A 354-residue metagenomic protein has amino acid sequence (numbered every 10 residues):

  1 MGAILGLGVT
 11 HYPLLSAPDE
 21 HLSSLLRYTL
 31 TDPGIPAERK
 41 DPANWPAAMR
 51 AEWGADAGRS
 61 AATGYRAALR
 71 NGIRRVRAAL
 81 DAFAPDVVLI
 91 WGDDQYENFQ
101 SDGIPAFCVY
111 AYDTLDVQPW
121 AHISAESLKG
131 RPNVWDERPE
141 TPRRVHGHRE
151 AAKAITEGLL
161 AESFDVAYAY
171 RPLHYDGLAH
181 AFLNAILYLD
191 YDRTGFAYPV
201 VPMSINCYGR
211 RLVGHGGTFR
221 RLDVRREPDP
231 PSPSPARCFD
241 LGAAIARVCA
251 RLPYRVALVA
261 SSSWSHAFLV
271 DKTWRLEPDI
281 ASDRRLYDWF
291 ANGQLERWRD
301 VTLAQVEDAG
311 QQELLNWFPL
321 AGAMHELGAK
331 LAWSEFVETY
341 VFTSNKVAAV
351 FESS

Functional and structural regions predicted by a protein language model:
M1-F83, V109-D240, R251, V270-S354: Flexible, D/E/H-enriched segments
D86-F99, R171-G177: Short, glycine/charge-rich beta-strand/loop segments that flank catalytic centers and engage negatively charged groups
D86-G92, M203, Y254-W264: Beta-strand elements within well-structured catalytic alpha/beta cores of enzymes that handle phosphate/sulfate esters
Y96-N98, S265-F268: Short, active-site-adjacent cap segments at secondary-structure transitions
Q100-V109: Glycine-rich loop at the start of a catalytic domain that most often binds anionic cofactors/ligands
S234, R247-Y254, L258: Nuclease catalytic cores that cleave nucleic-acid phosphodiester bonds, predominantly acidic two-metal-ion
A243: Phosphate-rich cofactor/ligand-interacting catalytic cores and adjacent structured alpha/beta frameworks
